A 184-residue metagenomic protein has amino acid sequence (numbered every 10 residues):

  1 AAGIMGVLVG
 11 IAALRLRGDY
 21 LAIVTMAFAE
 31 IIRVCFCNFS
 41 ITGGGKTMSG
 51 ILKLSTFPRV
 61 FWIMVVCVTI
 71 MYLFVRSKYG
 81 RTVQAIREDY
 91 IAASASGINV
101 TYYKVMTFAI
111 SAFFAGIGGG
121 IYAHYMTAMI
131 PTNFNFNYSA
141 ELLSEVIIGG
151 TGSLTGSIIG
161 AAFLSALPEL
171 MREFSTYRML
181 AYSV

Functional and structural regions predicted by a protein language model:
A1-V184: Transmembrane alpha-helices and adjacent helix-loop boundaries
